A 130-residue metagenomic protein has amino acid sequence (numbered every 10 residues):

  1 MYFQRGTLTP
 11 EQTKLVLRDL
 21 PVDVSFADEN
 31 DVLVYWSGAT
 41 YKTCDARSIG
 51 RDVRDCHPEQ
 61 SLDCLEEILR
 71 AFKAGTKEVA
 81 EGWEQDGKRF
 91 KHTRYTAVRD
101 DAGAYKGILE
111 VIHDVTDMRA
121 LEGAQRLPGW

Functional and structural regions predicted by a protein language model:
M1-Q4, Q12-T13, D55-Q60, F72 (+1 more regions): Short, contiguous hydrophobic alpha-helices characteristic of membrane insertion segments
Y2, G6, P10, D114-W130: Juxtadomain coupling helices with adjacent low-complexity linkers
Y2-V32, W36-G38: Sensory modules in modular signal-transduction proteins
D28-N30, Y35-E122: Sensory/regulatory domains in signal-transduction proteins
